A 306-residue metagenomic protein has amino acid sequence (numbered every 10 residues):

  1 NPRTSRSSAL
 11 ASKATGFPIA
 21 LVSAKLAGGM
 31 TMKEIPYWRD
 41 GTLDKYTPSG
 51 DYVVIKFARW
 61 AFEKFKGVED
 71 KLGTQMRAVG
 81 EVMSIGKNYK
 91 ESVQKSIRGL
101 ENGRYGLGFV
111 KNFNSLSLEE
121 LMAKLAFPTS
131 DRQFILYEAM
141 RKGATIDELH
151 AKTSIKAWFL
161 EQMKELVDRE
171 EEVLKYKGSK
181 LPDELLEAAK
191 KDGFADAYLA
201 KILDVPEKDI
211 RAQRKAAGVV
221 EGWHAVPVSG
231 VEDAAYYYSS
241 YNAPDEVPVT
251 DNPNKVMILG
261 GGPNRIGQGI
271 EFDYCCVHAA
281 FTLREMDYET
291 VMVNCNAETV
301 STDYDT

Functional and structural regions predicted by a protein language model:
N1-K175, S179-E184, A189-G193, A217 (+7 more regions): ATP-dependent carboxylate activation and anion-phosphoryl transfer catalytic cores that bind Mg-ATP to form
A151-E161, K201-A212: Short, basic interhelical loop/turn and adjoining N-cap of the next helix at nucleic-acid- or acidic-partner-contacting
A189-D192, Y198-I202: Extended, domain-scale alpha-helical bundle/helix-rich regions
A197, R211-V300: Non-catalytic terminal/interface segments that mediate subunit docking, oligomerization, and allosteric communication
